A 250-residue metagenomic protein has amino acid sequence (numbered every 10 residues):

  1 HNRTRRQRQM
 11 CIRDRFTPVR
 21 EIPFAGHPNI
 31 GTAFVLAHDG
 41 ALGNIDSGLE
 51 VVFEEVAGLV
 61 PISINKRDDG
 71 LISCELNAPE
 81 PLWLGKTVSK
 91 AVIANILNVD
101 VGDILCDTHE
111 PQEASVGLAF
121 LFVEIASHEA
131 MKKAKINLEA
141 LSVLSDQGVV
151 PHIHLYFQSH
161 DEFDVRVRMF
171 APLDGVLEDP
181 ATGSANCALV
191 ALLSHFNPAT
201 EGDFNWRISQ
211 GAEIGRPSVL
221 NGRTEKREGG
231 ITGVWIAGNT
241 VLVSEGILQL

Functional and structural regions predicted by a protein language model:
H1-I12: Single conserved hydrophobic/aromatic residue that forms the stacking wall/gate of nucleotide- or nucleobase-binding
R3, L82-G85, E113-S115, S159 (+2 more regions): Short, contiguous, pocket-lining structural segments that sit at or immediately flank catalytic/ligand-binding sites
C11, N29, A185: Active-site His/Glu-centered metal-binding helix of metallohydrolases
R13-R20, D164-G175: Glycine/charged-rich beta-loop-alpha catalytic/anionic-binding loops adjacent to active sites
F16-S145, S194-L250: Acidic, low-complexity central loop/insert segments
F24-G26, V176-V190: Short glycine/threonine-rich catalytic loop with a Thr-x-Gly-x-Asp
P111, L118-V123, A130, V150-L155 (+2 more regions): Conserved active-site beta-strand-loop modules that form the wall/rim of enzyme catalytic pockets and either contain
H160-E162, D174-V176, E213-G215, V241-L242: Short Gly/Pro-enriched loop/turn and capping motifs at secondary-structure junctions
